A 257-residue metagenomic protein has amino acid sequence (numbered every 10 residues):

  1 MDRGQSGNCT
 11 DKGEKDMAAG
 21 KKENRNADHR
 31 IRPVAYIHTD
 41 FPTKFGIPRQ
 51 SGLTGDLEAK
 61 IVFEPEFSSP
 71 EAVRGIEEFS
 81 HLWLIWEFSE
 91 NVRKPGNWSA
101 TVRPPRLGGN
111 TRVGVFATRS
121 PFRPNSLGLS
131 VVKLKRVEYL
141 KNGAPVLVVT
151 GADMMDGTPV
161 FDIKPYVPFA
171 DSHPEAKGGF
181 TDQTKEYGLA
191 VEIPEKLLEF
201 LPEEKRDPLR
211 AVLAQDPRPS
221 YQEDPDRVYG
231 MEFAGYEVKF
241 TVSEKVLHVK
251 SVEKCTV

Functional and structural regions predicted by a protein language model:
G13, M17-L127, Y139-V148, A152-V257: Mixed-charge, low-complexity intrinsically disordered regions
V132-K135: Conserved positions in beta-strands of structured domains
